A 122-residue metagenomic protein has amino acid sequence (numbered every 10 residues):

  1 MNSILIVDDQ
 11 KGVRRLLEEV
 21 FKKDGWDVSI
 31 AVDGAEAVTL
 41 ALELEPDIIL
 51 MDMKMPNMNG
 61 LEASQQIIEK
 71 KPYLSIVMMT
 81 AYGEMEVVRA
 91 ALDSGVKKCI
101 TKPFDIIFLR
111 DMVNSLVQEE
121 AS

Functional and structural regions predicted by a protein language model:
R15-K23: Charged docking surfaces used in two-component/phosphorelay signaling
I30-I48: Acidic, metal-coordinating helix/loop segments flanking the phosphotransfer/catalytic sites of two-component signaling
D33-E36, N59-A63: Acidic catalytic/metal-coordinating carboxylates
M51-D52: Active-site T/S-Asp motif of two-component receiver
M55: Receiver (REC) domain active-site loop signature in two-component systems and cognate sites in sensor histidine kinases
E62, G83-I100, D111, S115: Alpha4 helix (beta4-alpha4-beta5 surface) of REC/receiver domains from two-component response regulators
D105: Receiver (REC) domain switch/active-site region of two-component response regulators
